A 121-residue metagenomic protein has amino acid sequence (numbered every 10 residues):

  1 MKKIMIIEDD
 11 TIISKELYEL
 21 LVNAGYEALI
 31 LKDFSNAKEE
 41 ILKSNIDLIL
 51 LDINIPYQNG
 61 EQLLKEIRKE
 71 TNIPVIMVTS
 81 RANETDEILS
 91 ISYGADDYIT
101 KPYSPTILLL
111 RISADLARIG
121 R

Functional and structural regions predicted by a protein language model:
M1-G120: N-terminal/domain-start alpha-helical segments
